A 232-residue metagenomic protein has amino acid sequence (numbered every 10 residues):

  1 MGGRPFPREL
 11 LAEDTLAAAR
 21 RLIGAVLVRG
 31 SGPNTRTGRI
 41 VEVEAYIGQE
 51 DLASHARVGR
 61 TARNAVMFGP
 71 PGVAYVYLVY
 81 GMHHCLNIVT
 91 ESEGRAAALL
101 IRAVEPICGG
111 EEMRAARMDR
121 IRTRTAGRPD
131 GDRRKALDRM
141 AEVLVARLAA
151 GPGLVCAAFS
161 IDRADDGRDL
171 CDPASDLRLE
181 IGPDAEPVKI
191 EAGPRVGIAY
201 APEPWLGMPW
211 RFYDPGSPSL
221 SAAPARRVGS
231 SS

Functional and structural regions predicted by a protein language model:
M1-S232: Conserved, well-structured core segments that form or line functional sites
